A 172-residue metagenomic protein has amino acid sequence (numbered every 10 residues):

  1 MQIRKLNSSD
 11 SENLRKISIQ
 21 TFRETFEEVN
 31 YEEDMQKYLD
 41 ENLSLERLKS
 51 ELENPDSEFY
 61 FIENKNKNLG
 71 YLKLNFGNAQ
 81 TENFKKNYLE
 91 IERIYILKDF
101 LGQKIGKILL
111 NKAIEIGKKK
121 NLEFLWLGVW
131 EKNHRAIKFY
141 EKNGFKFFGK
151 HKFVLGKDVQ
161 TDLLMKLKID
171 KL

Functional and structural regions predicted by a protein language model:
M1-Q2: Extreme N-terminal starter segment of soluble prokaryotic enzymes
S8-S11, R15-E24, E28, Q36-D99 (+4 more regions): Acetyl-CoA-dependent GNAT
K85-L89, E123-F124, W130-I137, E141-N143 (+1 more regions): C-terminal "cap" of GNAT-fold acetyltransferases
Y95, F145-K146: Short acidic-aromatic loop segments in the C-terminal HATPase_c
L97-D99, Q103, E131-K132: Active-site acidic-Proline motif in GNAT/NAT acetyltransferases
G102-E115, K138, K142: Conserved acetyl-CoA-binding loop-helix of GNAT-fold acetyltransferases
Q103, K120-E123: Short coil/turn segments at alpha/beta junctions that flank glycine-rich nucleotide-binding fingerprints
